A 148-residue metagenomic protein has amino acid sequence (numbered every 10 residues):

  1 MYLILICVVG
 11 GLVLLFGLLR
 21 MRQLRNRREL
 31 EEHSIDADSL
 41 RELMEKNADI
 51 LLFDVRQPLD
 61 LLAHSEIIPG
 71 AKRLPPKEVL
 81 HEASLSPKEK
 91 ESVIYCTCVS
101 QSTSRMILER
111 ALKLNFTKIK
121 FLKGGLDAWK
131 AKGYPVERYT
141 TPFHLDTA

Functional and structural regions predicted by a protein language model:
M1-A63, T141-H144, A148: Flexible, polar/low-complexity N-terminal or interdomain linker segments that lie immediately upstream of folded
D36, P75, K123: Short loop/edge segments at beta-strand edges and connector loops that shape dinucleotide/nucleotide cofactor-binding
E42-M44, V79-E89: Short amphipathic alpha-helix with an adjacent loop that forms part of the alpha/beta core around
N47-L52, G70, T117-K118: Short active-site oxyanion
F53-S84: Extracytoplasmic/periplasmic/luminal assembly and interaction segments in envelope/secretory/respiratory proteins
P69-A71, V136-T140: Short, hinge-like loop/turn segments at secondary-structure boundaries
S86-K130: Catalytic cysteine-centered active loop of the rhodanese-like fold, especially the PTP/DSP P-loop
V93-V99, R138-A148: A polyampholytic, Gly/Pro-enriched intrinsically disordered region
